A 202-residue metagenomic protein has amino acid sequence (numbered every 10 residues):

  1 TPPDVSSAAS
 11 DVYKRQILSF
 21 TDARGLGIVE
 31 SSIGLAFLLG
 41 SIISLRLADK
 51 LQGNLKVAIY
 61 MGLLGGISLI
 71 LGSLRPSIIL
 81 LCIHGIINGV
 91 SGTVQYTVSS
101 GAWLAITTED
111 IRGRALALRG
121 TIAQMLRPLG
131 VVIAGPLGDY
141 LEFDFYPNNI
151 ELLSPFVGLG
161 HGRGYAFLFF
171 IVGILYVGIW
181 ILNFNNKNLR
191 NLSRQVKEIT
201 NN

Functional and structural regions predicted by a protein language model:
T1-A9, Y13: Single conserved hydrophobic/aromatic residue that forms the stacking wall/gate of nucleotide- or nucleobase-binding
D11-N202: C-terminal transmembrane bundle of multi-pass solute transporters/carriers
